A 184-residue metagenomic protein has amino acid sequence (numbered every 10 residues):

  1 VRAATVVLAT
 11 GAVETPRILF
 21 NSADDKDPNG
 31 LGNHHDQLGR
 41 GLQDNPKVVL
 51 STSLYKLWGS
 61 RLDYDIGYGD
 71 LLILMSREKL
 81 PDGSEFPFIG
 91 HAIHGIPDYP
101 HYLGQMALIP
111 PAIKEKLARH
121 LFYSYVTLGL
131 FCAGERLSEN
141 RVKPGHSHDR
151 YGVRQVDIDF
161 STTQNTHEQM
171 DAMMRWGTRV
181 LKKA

Functional and structural regions predicted by a protein language model:
V1-D65: Glycine-rich loop(s) and the adjacent beta-strand/alpha-helix scaffold that form part
S53-R61, Y68-A184: FAD-dependent oxidoreductase catalytic-site/capping-region signature
